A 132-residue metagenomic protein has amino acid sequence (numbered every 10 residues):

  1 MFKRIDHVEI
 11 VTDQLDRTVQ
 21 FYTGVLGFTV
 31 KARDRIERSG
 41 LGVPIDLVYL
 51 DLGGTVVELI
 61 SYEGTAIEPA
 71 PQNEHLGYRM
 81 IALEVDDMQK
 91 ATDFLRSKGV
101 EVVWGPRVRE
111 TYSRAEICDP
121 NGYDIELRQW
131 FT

Functional and structural regions predicted by a protein language model:
M1, T92-T132: Vicinal oxygen chelate
M1-V19, Y78-L83, F131-T132: N-terminal beta-strand motif that seeds the catalytic metal site of vicinal oxygen chelate
R4, V43-D46, G77, T111: Exposed loop/turn and edge beta-strand positions of beta-sandwich/beta-sheet ligand-binding modules
E9-T55, S97: Core segments of cupin and vicinal oxygen chelate
L47-V48, I81, A115: Residue-level detector of beta-strand structural context in well-folded domains
G53-V57, G64-A66, M88: Short, charged/polar surface micro-motifs in flexible loops or helix N-caps
S61-A66, Q129-T132: Acetyl-CoA-dependent GNAT
